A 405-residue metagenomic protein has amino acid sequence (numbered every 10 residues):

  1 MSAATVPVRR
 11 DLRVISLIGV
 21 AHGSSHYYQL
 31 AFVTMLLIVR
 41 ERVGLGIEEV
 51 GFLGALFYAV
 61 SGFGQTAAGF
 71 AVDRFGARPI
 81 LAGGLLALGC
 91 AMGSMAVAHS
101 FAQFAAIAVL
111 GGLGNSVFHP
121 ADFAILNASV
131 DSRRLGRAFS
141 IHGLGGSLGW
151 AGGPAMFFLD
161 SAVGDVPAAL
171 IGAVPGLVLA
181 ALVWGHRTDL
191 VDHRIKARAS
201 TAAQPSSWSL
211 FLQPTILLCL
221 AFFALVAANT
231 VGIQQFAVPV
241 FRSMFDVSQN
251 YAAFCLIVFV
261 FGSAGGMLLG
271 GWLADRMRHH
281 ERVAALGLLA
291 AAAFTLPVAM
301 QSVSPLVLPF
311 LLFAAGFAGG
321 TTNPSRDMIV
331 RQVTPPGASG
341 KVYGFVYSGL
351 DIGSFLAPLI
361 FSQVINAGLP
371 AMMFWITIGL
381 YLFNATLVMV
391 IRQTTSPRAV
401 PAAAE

Functional and structural regions predicted by a protein language model:
S2-R9, L190-C219: Juxtamembrane intracellular "pre-TM" segments in multi-pass secondary transporters
F32-V33, T215-I257: Extracytoplasmic gate region of multi-pass secondary transporters
F63-H99: Conserved MFS/SLC helix-loop-helix module at the cytosolic interface between two early adjacent transmembrane helices
G64-G76, M267-H279, I365: Helix-to-loop junctions at the C-terminal end of transmembrane segments in multipass secondary transporters
R74-L85, R276-L288: Cytoplasmic membrane-interface "Motif A"-like loop-to-helix N-cap segments of 12-TM Major Facilitator Superfamily
I107-G145: Cytoplasmic helix-loop-helix junction between adjacent transmembrane helices in 12-TM secondary transporters
H142-D189: Helix-loop-helix hairpin linking two adjacent transmembrane segments in secondary transporters
H280-R326: C-terminal transmembrane helical hairpin of 12-TM major facilitator-type secondary transporters
